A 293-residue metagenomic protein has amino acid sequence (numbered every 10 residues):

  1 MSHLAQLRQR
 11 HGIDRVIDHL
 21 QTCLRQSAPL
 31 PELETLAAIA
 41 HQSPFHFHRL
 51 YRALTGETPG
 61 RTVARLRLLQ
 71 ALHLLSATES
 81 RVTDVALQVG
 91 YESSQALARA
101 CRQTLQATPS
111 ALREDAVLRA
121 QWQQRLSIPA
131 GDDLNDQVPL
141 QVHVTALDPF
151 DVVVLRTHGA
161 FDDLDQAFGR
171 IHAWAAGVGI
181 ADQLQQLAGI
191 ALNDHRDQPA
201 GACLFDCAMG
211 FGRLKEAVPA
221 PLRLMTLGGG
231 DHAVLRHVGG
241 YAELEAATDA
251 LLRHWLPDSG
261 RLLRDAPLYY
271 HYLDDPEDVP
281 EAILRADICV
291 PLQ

Functional and structural regions predicted by a protein language model:
H3-T58, L74-S94: DNA-binding recognition helix and immediately preceding turn/loop of helix-turn-helix/winged-helix domains
F45, L50-A53, R61, R65 (+5 more regions): A solvent-exposed interaction/effector surface
